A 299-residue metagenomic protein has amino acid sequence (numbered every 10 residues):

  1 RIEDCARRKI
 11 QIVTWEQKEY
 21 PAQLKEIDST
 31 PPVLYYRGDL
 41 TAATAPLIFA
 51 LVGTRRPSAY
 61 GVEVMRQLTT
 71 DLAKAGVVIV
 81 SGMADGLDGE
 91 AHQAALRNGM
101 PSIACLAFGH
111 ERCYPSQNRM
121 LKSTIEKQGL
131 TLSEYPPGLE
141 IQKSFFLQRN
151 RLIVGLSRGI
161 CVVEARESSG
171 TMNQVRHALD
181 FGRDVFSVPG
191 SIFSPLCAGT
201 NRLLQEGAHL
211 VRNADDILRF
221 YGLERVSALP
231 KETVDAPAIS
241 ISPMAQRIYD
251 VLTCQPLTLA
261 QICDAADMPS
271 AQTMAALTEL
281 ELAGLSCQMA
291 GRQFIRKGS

Functional and structural regions predicted by a protein language model:
R1: Helix-hairpin-helix
C5-S299: Glycine-biased, small-residue-rich flexible motifs in mid-sequence functional cores and linkers
